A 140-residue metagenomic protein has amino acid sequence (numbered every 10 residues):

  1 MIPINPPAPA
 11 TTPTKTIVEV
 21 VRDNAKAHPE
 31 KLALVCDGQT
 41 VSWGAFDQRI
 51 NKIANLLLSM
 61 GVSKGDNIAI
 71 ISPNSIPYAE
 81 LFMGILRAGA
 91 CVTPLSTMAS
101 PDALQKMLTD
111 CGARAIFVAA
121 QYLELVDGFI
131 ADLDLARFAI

Functional and structural regions predicted by a protein language model:
M1-T14: Flexible, non-catalytic linker and terminal segments flanking ANL/adenylate-forming cores
T11-P13, E30-S75, A79-M83, A99-Q105 (+1 more regions): Conserved AMP-binding/adenylate-forming core of the ANL superfamily
V21: Short, conserved alpha-helix that lines the donor NDP-sugar binding/gating region of sugar-transfer enzymes
S59-M60, M83, R87-I140: Structural core segment of the AMP-binding/adenylate-forming
